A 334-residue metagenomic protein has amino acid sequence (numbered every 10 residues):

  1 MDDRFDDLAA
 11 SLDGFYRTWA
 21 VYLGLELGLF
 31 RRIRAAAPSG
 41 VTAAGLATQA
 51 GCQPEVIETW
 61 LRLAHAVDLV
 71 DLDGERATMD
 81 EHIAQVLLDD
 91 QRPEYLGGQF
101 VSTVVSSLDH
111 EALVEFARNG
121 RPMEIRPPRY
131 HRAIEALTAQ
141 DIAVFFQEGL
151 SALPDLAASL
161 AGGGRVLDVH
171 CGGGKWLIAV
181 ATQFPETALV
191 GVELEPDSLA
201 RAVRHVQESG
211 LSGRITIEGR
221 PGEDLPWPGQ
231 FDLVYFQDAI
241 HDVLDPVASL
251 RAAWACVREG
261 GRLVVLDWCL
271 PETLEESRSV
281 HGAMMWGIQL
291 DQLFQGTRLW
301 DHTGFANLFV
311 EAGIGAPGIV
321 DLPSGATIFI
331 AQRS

Functional and structural regions predicted by a protein language model:
S11-F15, L23, L63-G164: Conserved Class I S-adenosyl-L-methionine-dependent methyltransferase catalytic core
R165-L167, L177-E223: Class I SAM-dependent methyltransferase SAM/SAH-binding core
H170-G174: Class I SAM-dependent methyltransferase "Motif I" SAM/SAH-binding loop
E223-V234: A short acidic, Gly/Pro-enriched loop at the edge of an enzyme's catalytic core that lines a small-molecule cofactor
D232-P246: A short SAM/SAH-binding and catalytic strip from SAM-dependent methyltransferases
V247-E259: A short glycine-rich, Lys/Arg-flanked "PGG" loop and its adjoining helix->strand segment in the class I
L266-A312, G318: C-terminal alpha-helical "lid/dimerization" subdomain adjacent to the S-adenosyl-L-methionine
A312-S334: Core SAM-dependent methyltransferase catalytic element
